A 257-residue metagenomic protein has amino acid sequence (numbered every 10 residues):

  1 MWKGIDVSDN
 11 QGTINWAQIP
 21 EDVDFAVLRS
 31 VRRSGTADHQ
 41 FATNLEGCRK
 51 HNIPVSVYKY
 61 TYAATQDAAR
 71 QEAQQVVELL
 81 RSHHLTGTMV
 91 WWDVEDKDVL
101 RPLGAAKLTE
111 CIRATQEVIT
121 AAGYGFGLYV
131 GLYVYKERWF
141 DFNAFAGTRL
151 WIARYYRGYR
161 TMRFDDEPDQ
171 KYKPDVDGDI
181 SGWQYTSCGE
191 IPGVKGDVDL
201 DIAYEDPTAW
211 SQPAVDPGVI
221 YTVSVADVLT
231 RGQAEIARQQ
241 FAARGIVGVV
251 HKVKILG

Functional and structural regions predicted by a protein language model:
M1-A17, F142-G218: Functionally critical loop-and-helix segments that line ligand-binding/catalytic clefts of soluble enzyme domains
M1-I14, Q18-Q116, T120-Y124: Substrate-binding cleft of extracellular glycoside hydrolase catalytic domains
G4, F25-V27, S56-Y58, G127 (+3 more regions): Ordered hydrophobic segments in well-structured contexts
S8, Y58-Y60, Y129-G131, A153 (+2 more regions): Conserved beta-strand termini and adjacent loop/short-helix elements that scaffold enzyme active sites in alpha/beta
T13-W16, Y135-R138, Q233: Short, well-ordered alpha-helical microsegments
Y58-Y62, D216-G257: Solvent-exposed beta-strand motifs enriched in subsets of small alpha/beta binding domains, especially certain
A63, V134, E190, L256: Positions that flank functional sites
T88-D166, Q170: Catalytic domains of cell-wall/extracellular-matrix polysaccharide-remodeling enzymes, centered on de-N-acetylation
